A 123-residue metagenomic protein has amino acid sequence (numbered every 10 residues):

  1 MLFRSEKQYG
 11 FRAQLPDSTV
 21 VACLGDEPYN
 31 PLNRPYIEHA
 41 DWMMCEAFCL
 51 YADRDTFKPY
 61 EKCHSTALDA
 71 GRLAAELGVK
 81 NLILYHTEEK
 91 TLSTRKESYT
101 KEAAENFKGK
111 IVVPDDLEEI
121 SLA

Functional and structural regions predicted by a protein language model:
M1-L2: Short, small-residue-biased leader/transition segments that mark boundaries at the very start of proteins
K7-D26: Conserved beta-strand hairpin/beta-sheet module of binuclear metal-dependent hydrolase folds, prominently
D17-V20, P28-L117: Cap/insert and terminal regions of metallo-dependent hydrolase folds
E118-L122: A short acidic, often aromatic-flanked loop/helix-cap motif at beta-alpha or helix-coil junctions that lines enzyme
